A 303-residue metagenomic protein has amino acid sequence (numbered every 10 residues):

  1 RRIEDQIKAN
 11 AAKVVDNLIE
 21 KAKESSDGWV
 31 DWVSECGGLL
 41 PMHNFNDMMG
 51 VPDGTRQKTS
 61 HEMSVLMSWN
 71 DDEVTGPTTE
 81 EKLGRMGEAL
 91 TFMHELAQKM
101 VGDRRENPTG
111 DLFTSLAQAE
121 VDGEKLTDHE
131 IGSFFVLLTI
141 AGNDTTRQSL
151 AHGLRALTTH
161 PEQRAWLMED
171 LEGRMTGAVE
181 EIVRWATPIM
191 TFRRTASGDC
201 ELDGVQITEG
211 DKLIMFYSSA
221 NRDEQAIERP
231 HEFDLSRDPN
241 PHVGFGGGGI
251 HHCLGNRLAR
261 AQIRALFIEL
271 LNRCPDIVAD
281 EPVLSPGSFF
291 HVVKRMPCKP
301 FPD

Functional and structural regions predicted by a protein language model:
R1-D303: Cytochrome P450
